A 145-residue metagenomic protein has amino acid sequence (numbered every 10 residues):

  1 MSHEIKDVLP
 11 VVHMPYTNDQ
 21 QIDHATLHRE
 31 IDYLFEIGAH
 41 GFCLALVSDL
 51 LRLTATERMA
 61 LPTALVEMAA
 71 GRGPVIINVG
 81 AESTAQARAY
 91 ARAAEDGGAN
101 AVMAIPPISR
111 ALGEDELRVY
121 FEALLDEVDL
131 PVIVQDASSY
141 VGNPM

Functional and structural regions predicted by a protein language model:
S2-P144: Active-site beta->alpha loop and helix N-cap motifs at the rims of alpha/beta catalytic domains
